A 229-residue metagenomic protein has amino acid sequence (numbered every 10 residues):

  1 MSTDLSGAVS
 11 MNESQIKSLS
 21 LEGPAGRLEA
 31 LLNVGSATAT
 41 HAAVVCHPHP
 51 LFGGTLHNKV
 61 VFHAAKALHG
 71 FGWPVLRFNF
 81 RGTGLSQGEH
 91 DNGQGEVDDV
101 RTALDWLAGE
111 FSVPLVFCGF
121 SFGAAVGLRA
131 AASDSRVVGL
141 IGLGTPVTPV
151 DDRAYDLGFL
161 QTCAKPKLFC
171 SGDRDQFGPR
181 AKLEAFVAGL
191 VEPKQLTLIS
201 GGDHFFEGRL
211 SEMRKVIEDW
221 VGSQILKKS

Functional and structural regions predicted by a protein language model:
S2-T38: N-terminal cap/lid segment of alpha/beta-hydrolase-fold proteins
S36-R77: Short, surface-exposed "cap/lid" segments of acyl-processing enzymes
G88, G202-R214: Catalytic histidine-centered segment of alpha/beta-hydrolase-like enzymes
H90-E110, R129: Alpha/beta-hydrolase active-site loop
G119-G127: Gly/Ala-rich beta-loop-alpha elbow adjacent to hydrolase catalytic centers
P149, D173-G178, H204-F205: Acidic catalytic loop of the alpha/beta-hydrolase fold
T162-A164, F169-S171, D175: Short beta-strand/loop motif that positions the catalytic acidic residue of the alpha/beta-hydrolase fold
G189-F205: Catalytic histidine neighborhood in serine/cysteine hydrolases with alpha/beta-hydrolase-type architecture
